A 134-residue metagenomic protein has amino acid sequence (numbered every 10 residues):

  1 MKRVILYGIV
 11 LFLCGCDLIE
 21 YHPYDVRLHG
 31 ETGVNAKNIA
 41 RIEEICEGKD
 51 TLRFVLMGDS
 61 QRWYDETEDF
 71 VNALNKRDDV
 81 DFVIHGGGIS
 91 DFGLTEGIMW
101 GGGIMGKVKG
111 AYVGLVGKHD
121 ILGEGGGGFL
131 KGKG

Functional and structural regions predicted by a protein language model:
M1, R41, V83, I89 (+2 more regions): Generic N-terminal leader/processing signal
K2-V10: Sec-dependent signal peptide recognition, specifically the positively charged N-region followed immediately by
R3-V4, C46, N75, M105: Generic detector of short alpha-helix boundary/capping microenvironments and adjacent low-complexity segments
V10, K76-R77, K109: Alpha-helix termination/capping residues and helix-transition junctions
L13-G15: C-terminal motif of bacterial Sec signal peptides marking the signal peptidase cleavage site
D17-W100: N-terminal active-site segment of His-dependent metallophosphoesterases
G30-N38, T95-G134: Extended active-site neighborhood of metal-dependent phosphoesterases/phosphodiesterases
